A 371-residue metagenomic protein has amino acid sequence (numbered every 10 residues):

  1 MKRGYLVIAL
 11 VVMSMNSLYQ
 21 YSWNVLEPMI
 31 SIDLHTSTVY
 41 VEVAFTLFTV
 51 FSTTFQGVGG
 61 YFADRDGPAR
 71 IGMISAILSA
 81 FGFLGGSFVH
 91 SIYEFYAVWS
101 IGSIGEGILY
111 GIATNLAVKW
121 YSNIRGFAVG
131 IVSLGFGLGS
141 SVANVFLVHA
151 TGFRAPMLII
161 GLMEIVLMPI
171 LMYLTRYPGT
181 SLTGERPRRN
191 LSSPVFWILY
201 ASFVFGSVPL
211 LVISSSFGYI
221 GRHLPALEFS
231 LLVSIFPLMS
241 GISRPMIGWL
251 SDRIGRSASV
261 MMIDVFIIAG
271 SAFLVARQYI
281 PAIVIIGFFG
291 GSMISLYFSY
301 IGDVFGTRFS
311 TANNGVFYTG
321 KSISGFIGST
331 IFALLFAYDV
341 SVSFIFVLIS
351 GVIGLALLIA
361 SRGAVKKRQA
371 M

Functional and structural regions predicted by a protein language model:
K2-S22, S192-L210, V284, F288: Pair of pore-lining "gating" transmembrane helices in MFS-fold secondary transporters
G4-T38, F55-G59, V212-G218: Extracytoplasmic
W23-I30, P194-I247: Extracytoplasmic gate region of multi-pass secondary transporters
T54-H90, S251: Conserved MFS/SLC helix-loop-helix module at the cytosolic interface between two early adjacent transmembrane helices
I108-Y121, S292-F305: Intracellular juxtamembrane helix-capping segments at the cytosolic ends of symmetry-related transmembrane helices
A155-Y173, S343-S361: Symmetry-related core transmembrane helices of the 12-TM Major Facilitator Superfamily/SLC fold
P237-M239, S251-Y300: C-terminal transmembrane helical hairpin of 12-TM major facilitator-type secondary transporters
V304-D339: A late C-terminal transmembrane helix in Major Facilitator Superfamily
